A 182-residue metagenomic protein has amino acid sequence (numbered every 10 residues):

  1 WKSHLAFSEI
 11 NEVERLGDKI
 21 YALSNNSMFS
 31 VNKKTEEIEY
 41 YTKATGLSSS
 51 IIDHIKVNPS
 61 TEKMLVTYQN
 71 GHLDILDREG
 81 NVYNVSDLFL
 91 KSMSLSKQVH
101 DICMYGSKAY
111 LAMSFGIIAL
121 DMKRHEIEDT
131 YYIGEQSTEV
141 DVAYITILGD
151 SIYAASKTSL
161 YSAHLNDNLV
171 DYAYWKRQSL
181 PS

Functional and structural regions predicted by a protein language model:
W1-L16, T42-S60, V85-Y105, D129-L148 (+1 more regions): Short coil-to-beta transitions that initiate beta-strands within beta-rich domains
K2-F7, N11, F29-V31, Q69-D77: N-terminal sensory and localization modules of signal-transduction and trafficking proteins
K19-A22, K63-V66, K108-L111, S151-A154: Conserved beta-propeller blade signature
L23-K43: Beta-propeller domains
N26-F29, Q69-L73, F115-I118, S151 (+1 more regions): Loop/turn residues immediately N-terminal
S27-N32, L160-A173: Short beta-strand segments and strand-loop junctions that repeat across beta-rich extracellular domains
N32-E36, D77-N81, D121-H125, L165-N168: Short loop/turn segments that connect beta-strands within beta-propeller blades
N58-N70: Nucleic acid-processing catalytic cores of prokaryotic defense/repair systems
